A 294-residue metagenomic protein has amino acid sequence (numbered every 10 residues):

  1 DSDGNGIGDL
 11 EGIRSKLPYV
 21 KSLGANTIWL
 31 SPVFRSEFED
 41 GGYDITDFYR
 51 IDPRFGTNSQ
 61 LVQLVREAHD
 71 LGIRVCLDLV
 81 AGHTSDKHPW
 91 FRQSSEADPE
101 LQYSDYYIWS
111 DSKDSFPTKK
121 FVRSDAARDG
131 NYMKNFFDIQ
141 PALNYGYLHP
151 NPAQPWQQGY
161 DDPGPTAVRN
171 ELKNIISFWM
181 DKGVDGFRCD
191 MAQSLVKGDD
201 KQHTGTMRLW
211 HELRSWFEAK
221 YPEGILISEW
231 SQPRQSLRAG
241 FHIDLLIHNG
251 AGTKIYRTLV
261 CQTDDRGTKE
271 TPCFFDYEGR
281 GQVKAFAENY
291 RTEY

Functional and structural regions predicted by a protein language model:
D1-L77, G82-K173, S177-F178, V184-D185 (+1 more regions): N-terminal structural segment of carbohydrate-active enzymes
L17, L61, V65, I176-S177 (+3 more regions): Generic structural signal for well-ordered alpha-helices, preferentially at hydrophobic/aromatic core positions
F38, K197, S236: Glycine/Thr-rich phosphate-binding loops of Rossmann-like dinucleotide-binding domains
I51, L64-A68, H203-G224: Alpha-helix-loop-beta-strand connector modules within alpha/beta enzyme cores
D86-T118, R214-Y294: Conserved alpha/beta catalytic core and glycan-binding cleft of carbohydrate-active enzymes
M180, V184, V196-K197, R214 (+1 more regions): Hydrophobic/aromatic-lined pockets within catalytic cores
K197-G205, T268: Short, flexible/disordered intra-domain loops and linkers
